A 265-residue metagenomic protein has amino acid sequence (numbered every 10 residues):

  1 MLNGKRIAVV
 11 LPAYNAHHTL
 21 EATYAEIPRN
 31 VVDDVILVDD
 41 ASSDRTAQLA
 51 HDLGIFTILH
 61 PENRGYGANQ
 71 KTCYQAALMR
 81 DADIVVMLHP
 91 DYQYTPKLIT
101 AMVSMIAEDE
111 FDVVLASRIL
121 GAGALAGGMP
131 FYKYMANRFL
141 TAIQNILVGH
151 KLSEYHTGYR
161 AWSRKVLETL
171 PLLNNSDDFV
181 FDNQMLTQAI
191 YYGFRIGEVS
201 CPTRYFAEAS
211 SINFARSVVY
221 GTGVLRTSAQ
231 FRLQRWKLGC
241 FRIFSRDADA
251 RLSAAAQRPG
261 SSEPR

Functional and structural regions predicted by a protein language model:
M1-N3, G149, L173-R265: Hydrophobic helical membrane-anchoring modules
A8-P12, I36, L59: Short hydrophobic beta-strand elements that form part of the catalytic alpha/beta core underpinning NDP-sugar/donor
Y14-R29: Short, well-formed alpha-helical segments that are part of the catalytic scaffolds of diverse glycosyltransferases
A16-T19, S42, T95: Donor nucleotide-sugar binding loop of glycosyltransferases
D39-A47: A conserved acidic beta->alpha catalytic loop
A41, G65, Q93: A short, conserved beta-strand element in the Rossmann-like catalytic core that flanks the donor/metal-binding loop
E62-R64, A68-M79, P96-F179, F206-A215 (+1 more regions): Acceptor/aglycone-binding surface of glycosyltransferases and processive sugar-polymer synthases
A82-Q93: Short beta-strand-to-loop acidic/aromatic patch adjacent to the donor-nucleotide binding site
